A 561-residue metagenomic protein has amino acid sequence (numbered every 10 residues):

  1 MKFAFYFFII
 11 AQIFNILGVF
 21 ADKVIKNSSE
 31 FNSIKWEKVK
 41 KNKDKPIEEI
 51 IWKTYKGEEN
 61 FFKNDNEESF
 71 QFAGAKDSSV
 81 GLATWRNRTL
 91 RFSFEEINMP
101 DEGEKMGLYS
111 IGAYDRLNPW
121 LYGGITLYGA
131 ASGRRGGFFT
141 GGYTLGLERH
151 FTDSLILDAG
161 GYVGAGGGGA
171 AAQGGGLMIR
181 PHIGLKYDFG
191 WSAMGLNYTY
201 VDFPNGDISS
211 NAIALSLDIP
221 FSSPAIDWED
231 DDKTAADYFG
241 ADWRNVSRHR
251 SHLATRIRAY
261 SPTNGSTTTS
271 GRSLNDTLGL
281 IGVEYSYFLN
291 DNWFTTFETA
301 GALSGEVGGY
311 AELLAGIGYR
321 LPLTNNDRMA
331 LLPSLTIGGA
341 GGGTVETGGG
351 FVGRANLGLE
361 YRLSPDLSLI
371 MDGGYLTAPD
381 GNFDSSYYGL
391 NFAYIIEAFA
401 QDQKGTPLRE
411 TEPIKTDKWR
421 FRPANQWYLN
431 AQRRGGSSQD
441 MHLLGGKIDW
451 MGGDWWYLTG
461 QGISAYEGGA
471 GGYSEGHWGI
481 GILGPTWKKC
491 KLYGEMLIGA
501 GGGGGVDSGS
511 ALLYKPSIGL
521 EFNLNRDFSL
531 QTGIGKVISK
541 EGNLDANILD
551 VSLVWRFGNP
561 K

Functional and structural regions predicted by a protein language model:
F20-E96, L215-Y238, Y394, Q403-K404: N-terminal periplasmic/intermembrane-space "pro-region" immediately following the signal or transit peptide
N66, S78-N98, L121-I125, L157-A159 (+4 more regions): Transmembrane beta-strand segments of Gram-negative outer membrane beta-barrel proteins
R88-L90, P119-I125, D153-L157, Y187-L196 (+9 more regions): Repeated loop/turn-to-beta-strand initiation elements of outer-membrane beta-barrel proteins
F94-P100, L127-G133, V163-G169, F189-W191 (+14 more regions): Transmembrane beta-strands of outer-membrane beta-barrel pores
E96-I111, T126, P204, A259-G282 (+1 more regions): Surface-exposed strand-loop-strand hairpins of Gram-negative outer-membrane beta-barrel proteins
K105-Y109, R135-G141, G175-P181, S209-I213 (+8 more regions): Residues that define the transmembrane beta-barrel architecture of outer-membrane proteins
G112-G169, E284-G343, G445-Y514, W555 (+1 more regions): Gram-negative (and chloroplast) outer-membrane scaffold detector with strong preference for beta-barrel transmembrane
S209-A235, L253-P262, D384-E410, I414-Y428 (+1 more regions): Outer-membrane beta-barrel "beta-signal"
